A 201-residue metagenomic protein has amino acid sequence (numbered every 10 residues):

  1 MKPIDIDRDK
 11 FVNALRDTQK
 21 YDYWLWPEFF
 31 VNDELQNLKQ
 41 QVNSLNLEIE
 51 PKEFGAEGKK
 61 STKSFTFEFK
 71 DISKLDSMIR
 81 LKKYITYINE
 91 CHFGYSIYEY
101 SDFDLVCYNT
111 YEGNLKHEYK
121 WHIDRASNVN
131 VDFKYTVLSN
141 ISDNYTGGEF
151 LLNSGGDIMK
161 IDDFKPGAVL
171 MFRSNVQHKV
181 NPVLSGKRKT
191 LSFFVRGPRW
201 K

Functional and structural regions predicted by a protein language model:
K2-I97, D104: Non-heme Fe(II)/2-oxoglutarate
M78, T86-K201: Catalytic core of non-heme Fe(II) oxygenases with the double-stranded beta-helix
